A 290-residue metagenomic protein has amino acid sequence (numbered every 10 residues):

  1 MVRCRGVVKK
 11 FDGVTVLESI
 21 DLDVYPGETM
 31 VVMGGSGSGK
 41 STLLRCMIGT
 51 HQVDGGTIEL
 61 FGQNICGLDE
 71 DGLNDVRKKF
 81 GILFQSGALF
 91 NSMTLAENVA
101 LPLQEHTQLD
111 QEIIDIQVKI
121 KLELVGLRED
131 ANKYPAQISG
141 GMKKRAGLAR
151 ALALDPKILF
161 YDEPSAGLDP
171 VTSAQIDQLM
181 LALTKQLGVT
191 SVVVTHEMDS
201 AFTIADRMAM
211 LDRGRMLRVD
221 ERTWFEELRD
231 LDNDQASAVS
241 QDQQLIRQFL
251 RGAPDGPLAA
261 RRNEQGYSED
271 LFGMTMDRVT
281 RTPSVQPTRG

Functional and structural regions predicted by a protein language model:
I48: Helix-to-loop junction immediately C-terminal to a conserved catalytic motif
Q63-N64, Q111-E129: Conserved ABC ATPase "signature" region
Y134-I138, M142: Conserved ABC ATPase signature
A153-K157: A short, proline-enriched helix->beta-strand linker immediately N-terminal to the Walker B motif in ABC-type P-loop
L159-D162: Catalytic Walker B motif of ABC-type/P-loop ATPase nucleotide-binding domains
R215-L250: Conserved beta-strand-loop-alpha-helix hinge in the C-terminal portion of ABC ATPase nucleotide-binding domains
